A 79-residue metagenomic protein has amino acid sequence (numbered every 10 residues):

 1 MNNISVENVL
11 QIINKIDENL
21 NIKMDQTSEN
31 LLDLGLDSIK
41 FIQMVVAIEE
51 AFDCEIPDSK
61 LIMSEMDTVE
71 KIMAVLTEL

Functional and structural regions predicted by a protein language model:
M1-I22, A74-L79: Thiotemplate assembly-line natural product biosynthesis machinery
I16-D33, F52-I62: Phosphopantetheine carrier-protein modules
K40: Two-component histidine kinase catalytic core, primarily the HATPase_c
M44-V45: A short, structured beta-strand/loop element
K60-K71: AMP-binding/adenylate-forming catalytic domain of the ANL superfamily
